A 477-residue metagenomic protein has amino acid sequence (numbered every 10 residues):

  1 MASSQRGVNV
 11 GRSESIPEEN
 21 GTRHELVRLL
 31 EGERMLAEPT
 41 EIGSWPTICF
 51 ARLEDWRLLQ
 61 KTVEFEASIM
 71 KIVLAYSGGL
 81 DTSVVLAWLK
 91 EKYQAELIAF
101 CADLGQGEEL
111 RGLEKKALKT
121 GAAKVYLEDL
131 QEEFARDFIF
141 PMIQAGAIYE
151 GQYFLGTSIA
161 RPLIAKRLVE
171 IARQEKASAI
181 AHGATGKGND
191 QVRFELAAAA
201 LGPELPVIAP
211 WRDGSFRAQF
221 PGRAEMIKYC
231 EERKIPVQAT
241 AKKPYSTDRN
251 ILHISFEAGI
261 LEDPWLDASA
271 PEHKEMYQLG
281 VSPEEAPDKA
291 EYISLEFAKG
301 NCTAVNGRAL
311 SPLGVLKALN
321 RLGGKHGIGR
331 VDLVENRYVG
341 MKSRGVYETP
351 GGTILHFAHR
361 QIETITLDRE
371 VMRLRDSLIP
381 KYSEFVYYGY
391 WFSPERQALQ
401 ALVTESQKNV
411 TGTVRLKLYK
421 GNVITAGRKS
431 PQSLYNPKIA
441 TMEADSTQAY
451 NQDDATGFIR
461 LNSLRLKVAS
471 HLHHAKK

Functional and structural regions predicted by a protein language model:
A2-G7, L29-L30: Hydrophobic, low-acid, alpha-helix-prone terminal segments
S3-S4, S13-S15, S44, S68: Serine residues within intrinsically disordered or low-complexity segments
V10, E19-G21: Alpha-helix boundary/capping motif
T62-A75, L80-K477: Nucleotide-activated chemistry modules centered on ATP-dependent adenylation/adenylyltransferase
